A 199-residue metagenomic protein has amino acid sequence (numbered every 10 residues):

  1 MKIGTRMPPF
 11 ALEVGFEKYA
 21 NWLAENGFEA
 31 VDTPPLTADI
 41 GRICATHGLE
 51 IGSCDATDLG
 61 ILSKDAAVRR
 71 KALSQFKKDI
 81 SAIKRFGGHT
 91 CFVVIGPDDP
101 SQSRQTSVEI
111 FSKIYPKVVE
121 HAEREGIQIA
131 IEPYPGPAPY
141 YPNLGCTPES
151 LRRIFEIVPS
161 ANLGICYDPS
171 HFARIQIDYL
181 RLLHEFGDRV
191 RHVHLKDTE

Functional and structural regions predicted by a protein language model:
M1-H89, S112, P116, E123 (+4 more regions): N-terminal pre-domain/capping segments
R6-F10, P34-L36, A56-L59, G96-D98 (+4 more regions): Active-site beta-loop-alpha junctions enriched in small/polar residues
G15, R174-I177: A short, acidic/glycine-rich surface segment
D39-I40, D178-L182: Short acidic active-site motifs
A66-I165, R174-I175, E185: Active-site acidic/histidine proton-transfer and metal-coordination neighborhood in alpha/beta enzyme cores
S160, H171, H192-H194: Histidine-centered active-site/metal-ligand motif
L180-E199: Aromatic-lined glycan-binding groove of carbohydrate-active enzymes
